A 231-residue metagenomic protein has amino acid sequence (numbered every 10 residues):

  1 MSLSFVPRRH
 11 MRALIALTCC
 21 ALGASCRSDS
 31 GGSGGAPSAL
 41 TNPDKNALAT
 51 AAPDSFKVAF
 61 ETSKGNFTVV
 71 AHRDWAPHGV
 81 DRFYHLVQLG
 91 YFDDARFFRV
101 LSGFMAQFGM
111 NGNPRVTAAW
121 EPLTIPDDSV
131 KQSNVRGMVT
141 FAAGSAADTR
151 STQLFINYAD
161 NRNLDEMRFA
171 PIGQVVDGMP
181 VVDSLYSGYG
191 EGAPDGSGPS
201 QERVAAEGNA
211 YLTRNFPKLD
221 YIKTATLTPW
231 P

Functional and structural regions predicted by a protein language model:
S2-L14: Bacterial N-terminal signal peptides that target proteins for export
L14-C20: Sec-dependent N-terminal signal peptides
C26-P231: Cyclophilin-like peptidyl-prolyl cis-trans isomerases
